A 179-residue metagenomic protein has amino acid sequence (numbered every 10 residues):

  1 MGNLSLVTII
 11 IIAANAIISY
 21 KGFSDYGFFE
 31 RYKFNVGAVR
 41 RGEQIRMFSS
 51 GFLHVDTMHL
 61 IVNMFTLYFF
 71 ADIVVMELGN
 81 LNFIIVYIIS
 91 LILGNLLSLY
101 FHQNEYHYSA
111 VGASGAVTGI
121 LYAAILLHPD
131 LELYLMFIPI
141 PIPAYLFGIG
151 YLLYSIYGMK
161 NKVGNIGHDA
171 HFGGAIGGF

Functional and structural regions predicted by a protein language model:
M1-F179: A detector for small-residue-rich transmembrane helices and their helix-helix packing motifs
